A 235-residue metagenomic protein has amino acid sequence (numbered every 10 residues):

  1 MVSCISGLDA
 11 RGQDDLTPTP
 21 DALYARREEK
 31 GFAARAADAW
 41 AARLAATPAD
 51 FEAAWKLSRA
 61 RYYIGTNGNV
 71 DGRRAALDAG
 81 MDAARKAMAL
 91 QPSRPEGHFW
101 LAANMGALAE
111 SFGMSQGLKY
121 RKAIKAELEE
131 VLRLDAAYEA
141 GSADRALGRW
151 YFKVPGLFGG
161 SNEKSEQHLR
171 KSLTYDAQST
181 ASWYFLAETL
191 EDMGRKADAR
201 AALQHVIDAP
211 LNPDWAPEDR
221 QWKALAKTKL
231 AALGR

Functional and structural regions predicted by a protein language model:
C4-E52, K196, R200, R235: Extreme N-terminal leader/anchor segments
Q13, F51-E52, P95-E96, E139-G141 (+1 more regions): Helix-start (N-cap) detector for alpha-helical repeat units in TPR-like alpha-solenoids, especially tetratricopeptide
P18-A39, L57-S93, G97-E130, L134 (+4 more regions): Short coil/linker segments at helix-helix boundaries
D50, Y63-T66, L230: Enrichment for repetitive, rod-forming helical segments
A187-R200, Q204-R235: Long, ordered, amphipathic alpha-helical scaffolds
